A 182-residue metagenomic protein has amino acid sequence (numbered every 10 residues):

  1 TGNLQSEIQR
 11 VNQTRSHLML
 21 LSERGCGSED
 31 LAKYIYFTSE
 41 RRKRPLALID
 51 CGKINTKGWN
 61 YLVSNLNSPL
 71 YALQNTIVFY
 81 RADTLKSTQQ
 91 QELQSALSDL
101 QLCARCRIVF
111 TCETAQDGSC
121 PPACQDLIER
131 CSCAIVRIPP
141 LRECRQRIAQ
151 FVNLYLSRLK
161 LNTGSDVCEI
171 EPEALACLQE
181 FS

Functional and structural regions predicted by a protein language model:
T1-S6, G27, R41-R42, S87 (+2 more regions): Nucleotide-binding/hydrolysis machinery
E7-D83, P140-R145: Conserved post-Walker A coupling segment in P-loop NTPases
S16, A72-I77, Q101-V109, C124: Loop/turn-to-beta-strand initiation segments
S22, F110-C112: Short beta-strand/turn micro-motifs composed of small residues that flank or help shape donor/cofactor-binding pockets
F37, Q94-A96, Q125-E129: Glycine-rich, phosphate-binding/catalytic loops in enzymes
V78-Y80, C112, Q116: Extended alpha-helical signaling linkers and dimerization cores that couple sensory/input modules to output catalytic
T88-D99: Conserved Walker B catalytic segment
